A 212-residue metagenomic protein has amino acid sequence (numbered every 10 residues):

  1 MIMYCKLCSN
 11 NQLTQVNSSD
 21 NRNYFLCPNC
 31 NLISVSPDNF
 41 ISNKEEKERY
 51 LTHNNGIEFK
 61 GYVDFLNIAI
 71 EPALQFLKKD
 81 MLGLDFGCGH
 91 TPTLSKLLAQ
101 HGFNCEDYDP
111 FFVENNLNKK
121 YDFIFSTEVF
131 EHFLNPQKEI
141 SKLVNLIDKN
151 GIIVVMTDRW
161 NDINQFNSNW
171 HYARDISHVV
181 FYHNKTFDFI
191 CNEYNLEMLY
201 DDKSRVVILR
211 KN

Functional and structural regions predicted by a protein language model:
M1-F123, T127, K138-I140, R174-D175 (+2 more regions): Conserved N-terminal segment of class I S-adenosyl-L-methionine
K78, L134, D148: Short conserved AdoMet
L82, N150-I152: Short glycine-centered segments of the SAM/dcSAM-binding site in methyltransferase folds
T127-F130, M156: Residues lining the SAM
E131-N135, Y182: Residue-level signal for the nucleotide or nucleotide-sugar donor/cofactor binding architecture
I140-K149: A short glycine-rich, Lys/Arg-flanked "PGG" loop and its adjoining helix->strand segment in the class I
T157-V180, K185-T186, I190: Short, glycine-/aromatic-enriched active-site segment of Class I SAM-dependent methyltransferases
Y194-N212: Core SAM-dependent methyltransferase catalytic element
